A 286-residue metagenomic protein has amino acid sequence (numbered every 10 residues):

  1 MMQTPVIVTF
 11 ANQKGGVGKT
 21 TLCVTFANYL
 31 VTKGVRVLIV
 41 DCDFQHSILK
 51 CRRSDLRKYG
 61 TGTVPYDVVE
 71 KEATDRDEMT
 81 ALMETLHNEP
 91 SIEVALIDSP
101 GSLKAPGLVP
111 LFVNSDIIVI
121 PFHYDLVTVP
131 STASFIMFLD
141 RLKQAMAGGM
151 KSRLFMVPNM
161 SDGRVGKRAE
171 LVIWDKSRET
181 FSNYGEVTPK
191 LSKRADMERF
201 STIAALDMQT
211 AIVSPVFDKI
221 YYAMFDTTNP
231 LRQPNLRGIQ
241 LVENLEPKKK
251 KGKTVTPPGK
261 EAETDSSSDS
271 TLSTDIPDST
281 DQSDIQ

Functional and structural regions predicted by a protein language model:
M1-T9: Extreme N-terminal, non-catalytic leader segments that precede Walker-type/kinase nucleotide-binding cores
A11-V17, N28-S102, V113, T202: P-loop/Walker-type NTP enzyme "switch/lid" segment
L22: Hydrophobic positions on the alpha1 helix immediately C-terminal to the Walker A/P-loop
L38-I39, I97, I120, M156-P158: Structural beta-sheet core signal
G107-L126: Inter-motif core of Ras-like GTPase G domains
T132-G148: Conserved C-terminal guanine-recognition region of P-loop GTPase G domains, centered on the G4
M160-D207, M224: Beta-strand-loop-alpha "switch" segments that mediate conformational coupling across diverse proteins
K251-Q286: Long, low-complexity, intrinsically disordered segments
